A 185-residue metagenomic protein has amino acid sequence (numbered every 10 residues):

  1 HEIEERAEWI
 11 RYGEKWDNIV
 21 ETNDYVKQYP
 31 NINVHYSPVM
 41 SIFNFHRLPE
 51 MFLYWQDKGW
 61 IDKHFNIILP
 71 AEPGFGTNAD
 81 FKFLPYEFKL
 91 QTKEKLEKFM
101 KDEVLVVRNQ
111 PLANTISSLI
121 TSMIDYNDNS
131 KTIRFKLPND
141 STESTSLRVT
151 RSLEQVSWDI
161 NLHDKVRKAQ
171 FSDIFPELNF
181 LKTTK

Functional and structural regions predicted by a protein language model:
H1-K185: Radical SAM enzyme [4Fe-4S]-AdoMet core and its adjacent flexible, acidic and glycine-rich loops/tails across
